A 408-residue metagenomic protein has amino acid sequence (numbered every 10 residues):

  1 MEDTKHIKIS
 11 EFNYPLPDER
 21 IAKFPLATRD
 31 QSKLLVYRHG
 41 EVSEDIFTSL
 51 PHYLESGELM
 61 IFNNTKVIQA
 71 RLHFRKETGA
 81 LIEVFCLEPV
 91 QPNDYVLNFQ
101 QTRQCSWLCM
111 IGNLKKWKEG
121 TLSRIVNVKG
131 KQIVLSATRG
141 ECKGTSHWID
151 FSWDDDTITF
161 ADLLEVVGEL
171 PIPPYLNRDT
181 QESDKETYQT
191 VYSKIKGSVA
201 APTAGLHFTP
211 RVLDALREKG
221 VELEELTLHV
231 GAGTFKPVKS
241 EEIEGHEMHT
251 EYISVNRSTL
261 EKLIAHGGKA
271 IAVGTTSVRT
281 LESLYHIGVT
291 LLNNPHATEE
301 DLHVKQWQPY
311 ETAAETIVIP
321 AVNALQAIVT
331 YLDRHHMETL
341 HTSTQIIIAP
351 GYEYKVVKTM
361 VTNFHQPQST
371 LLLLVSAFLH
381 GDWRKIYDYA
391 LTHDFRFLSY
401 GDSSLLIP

Functional and structural regions predicted by a protein language model:
M1-P408: Surface-exposed, charge/polar-rich loops and edge strands
